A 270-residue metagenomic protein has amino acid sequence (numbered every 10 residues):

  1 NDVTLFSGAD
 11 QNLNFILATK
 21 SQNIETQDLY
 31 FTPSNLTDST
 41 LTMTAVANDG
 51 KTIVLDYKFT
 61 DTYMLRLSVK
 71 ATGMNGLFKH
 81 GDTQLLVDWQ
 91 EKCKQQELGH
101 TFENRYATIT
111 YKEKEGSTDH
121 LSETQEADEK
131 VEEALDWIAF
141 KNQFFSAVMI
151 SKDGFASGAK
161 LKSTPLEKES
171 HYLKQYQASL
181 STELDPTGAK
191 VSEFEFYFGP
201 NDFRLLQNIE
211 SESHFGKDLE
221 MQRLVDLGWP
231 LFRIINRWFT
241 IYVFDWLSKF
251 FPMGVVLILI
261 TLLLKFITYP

Functional and structural regions predicted by a protein language model:
N1-E220: Soluble non-transmembrane domains of integral membrane proteins
L67, V255-F266: Hydrophobic alpha-helical transmembrane segments of multi-pass integral membrane proteins
T187, L263-P270: Membrane-interface amphipathic helices and adjacent TM-edge segments
E195-Y197, I258-L259, P270: Structured core elements
G199-M253: Interfacial loop/helix-cap signal at membrane boundaries in integral membrane proteins
